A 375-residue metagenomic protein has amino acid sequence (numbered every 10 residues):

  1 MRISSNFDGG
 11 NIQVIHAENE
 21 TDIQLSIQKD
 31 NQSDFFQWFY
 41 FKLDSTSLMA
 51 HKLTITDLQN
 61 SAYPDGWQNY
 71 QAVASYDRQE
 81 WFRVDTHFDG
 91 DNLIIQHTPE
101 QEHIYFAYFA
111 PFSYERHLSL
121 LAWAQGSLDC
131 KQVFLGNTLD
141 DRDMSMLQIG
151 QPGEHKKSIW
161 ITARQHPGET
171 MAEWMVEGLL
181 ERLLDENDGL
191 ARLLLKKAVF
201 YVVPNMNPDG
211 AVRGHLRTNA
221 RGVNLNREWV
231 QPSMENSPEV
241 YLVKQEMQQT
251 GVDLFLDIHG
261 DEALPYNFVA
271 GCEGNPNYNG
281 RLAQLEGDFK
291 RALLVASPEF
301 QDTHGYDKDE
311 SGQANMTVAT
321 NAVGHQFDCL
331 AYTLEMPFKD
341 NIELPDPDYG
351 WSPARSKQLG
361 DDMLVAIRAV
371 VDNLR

Functional and structural regions predicted by a protein language model:
M1-E100, I104: Extreme N-terminal flexible tails
Q28, T320-N321: Short, P/G- and charge-enriched loop/turn segments at secondary-structure junctions
A62-N69, R116-S119, K156: A short, polar/proline- and glycine-enriched secondary-structure boundary/capping micro-motif
Y63-P64, A107, Y114-H117, E169-M171 (+2 more regions): Short helix/loop capping segments that flank catalytic or ligand/cofactor-binding pockets
T86-D129, V133-G136: Extended acidic/polar, glycine-enriched regions that form or flank non-catalytic beta-rich accessory modules
D129-I149, E154-N315, N321, A331-M336 (+2 more regions): Active-site/substrate-binding loop(s) of hydrolase catalytic cores
V323-F327: Internal glycine-rich alpha/beta core junctions
E343-R375: His/Asp/Glu-rich mid-to-C-terminal helical/loop segments that flank catalytic regions of hydrolases
